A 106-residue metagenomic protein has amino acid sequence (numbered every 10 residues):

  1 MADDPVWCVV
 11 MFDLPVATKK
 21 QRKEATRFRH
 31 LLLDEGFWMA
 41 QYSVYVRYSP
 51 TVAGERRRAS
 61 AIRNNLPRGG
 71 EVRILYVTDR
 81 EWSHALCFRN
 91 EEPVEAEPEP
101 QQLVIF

Functional and structural regions predicted by a protein language model:
A2-V9, P15-F106: Basic nucleic-acid-binding interfaces
